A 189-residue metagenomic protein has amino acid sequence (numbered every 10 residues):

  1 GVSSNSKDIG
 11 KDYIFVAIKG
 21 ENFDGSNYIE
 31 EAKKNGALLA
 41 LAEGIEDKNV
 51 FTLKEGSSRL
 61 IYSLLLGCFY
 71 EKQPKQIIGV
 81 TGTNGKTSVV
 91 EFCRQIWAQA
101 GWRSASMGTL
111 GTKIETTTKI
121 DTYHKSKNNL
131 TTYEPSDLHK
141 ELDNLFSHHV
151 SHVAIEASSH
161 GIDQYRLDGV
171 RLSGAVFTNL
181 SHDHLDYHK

Functional and structural regions predicted by a protein language model:
G1-L64, C68: N-terminal leader/targeting and accessory segments in enzymes
I61-K189: Phosphate-binding loop of NTP-binding sites
